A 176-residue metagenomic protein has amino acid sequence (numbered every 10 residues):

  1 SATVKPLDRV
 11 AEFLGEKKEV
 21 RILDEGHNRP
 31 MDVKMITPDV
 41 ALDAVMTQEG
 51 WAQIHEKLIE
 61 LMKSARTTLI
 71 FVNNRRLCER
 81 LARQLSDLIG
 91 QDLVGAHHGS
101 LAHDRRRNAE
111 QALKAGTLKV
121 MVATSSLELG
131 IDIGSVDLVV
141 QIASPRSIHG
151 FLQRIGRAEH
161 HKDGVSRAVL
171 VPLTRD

Functional and structural regions predicted by a protein language model:
S1-D176: Helicase motor core with emphasis on the C-terminal RecA-like subdomain
